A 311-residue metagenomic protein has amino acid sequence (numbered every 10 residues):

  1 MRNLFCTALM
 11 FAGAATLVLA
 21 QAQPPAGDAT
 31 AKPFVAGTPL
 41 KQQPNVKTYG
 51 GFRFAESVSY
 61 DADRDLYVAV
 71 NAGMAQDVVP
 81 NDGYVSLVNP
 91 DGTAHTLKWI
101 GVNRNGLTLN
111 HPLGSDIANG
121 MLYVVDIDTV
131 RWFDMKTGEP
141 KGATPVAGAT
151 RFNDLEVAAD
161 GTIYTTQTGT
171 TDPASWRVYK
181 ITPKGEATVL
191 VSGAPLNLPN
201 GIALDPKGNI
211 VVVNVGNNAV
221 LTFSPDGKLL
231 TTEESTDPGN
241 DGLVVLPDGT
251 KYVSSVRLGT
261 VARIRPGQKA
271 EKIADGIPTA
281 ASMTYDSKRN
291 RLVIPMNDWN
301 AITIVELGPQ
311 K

Functional and structural regions predicted by a protein language model:
R2-L19: Gram-negative bacterial Sec-dependent N-terminal signal peptides
P24-Q43, V79, G83: Blade/loop signatures of beta-propeller domains
Q42, T129-D160: Asp-box/WD-like beta-propeller blade repeats and closely related beta-sheet repeat scaffolds
Q43-Y49, A94-G106, E139-P145, E186-G193 (+2 more regions): A short beta-strand motif characteristic of beta-propeller blades
F52-R64, A75, N103-L122, A147-S175 (+6 more regions): Beta-rich, blade/repeat-based domains predominating in secreted/periplasmic proteins but also intracellular
V70-T96: Beta-propeller domains
G83-S86, T129-R131, W176-Y179, A219-L221 (+2 more regions): A short loop-to-beta-strand structural motif that recurs across blades of beta-propeller domains
V88-T93, D134-E139, I181-E186, F223-K228 (+2 more regions): Short loop/turn segments that connect beta-strands within beta-propeller blades
